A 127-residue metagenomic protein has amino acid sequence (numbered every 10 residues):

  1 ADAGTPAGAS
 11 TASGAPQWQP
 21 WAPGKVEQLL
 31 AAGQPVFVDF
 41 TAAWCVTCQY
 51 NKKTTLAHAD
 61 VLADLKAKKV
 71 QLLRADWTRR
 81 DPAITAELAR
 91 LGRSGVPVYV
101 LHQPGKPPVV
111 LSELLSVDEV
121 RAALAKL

Functional and structural regions predicted by a protein language model:
A1-L127: Proteins that catalyze or organize thiol-disulfide redox chemistry and the adjacent proteostasis machinery handling
